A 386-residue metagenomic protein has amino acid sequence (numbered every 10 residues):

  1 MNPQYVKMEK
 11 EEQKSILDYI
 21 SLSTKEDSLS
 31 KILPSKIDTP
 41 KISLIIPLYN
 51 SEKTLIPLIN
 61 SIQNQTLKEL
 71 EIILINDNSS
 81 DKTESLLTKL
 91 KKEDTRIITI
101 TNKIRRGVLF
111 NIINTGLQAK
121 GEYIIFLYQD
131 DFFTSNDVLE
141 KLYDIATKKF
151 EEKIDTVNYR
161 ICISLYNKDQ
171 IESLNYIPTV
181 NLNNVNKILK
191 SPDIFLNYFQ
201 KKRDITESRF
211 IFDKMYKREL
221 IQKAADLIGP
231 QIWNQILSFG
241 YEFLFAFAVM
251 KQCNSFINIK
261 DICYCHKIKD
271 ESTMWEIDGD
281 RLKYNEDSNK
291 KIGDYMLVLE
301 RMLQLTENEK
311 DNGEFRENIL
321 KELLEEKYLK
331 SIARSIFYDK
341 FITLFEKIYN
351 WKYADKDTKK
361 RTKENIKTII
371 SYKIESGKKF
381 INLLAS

Functional and structural regions predicted by a protein language model:
M1-S61: N-proximal low-complexity "stem/linker" segments adjacent to membrane-targeting elements
M1-T24, E325-S386: Membrane-interface aromatic/basic loop that binds lipid-linked glycans or pyrophosphate carriers, typified by
N60-E69: Short, acidic, metal-binding catalytic loop of nucleotide-sugar glycosyltransferases
N76-S85, I104: A conserved acidic beta->alpha catalytic loop
N102-A119, F132: Glycine-rich, basic loop-to-helix element that forms the pyrophosphate-binding segment of sugar-nucleotide handling
I124: Short aromatic/hydrophobic "clamp" motif used to bind/position activated sugar donors
D137-V180: Conserved donor NDP-sugar-binding/catalytic core segment of glycosyltransferases
I188-G279: Conserved nucleotide-sugar donor-binding catalytic segment
